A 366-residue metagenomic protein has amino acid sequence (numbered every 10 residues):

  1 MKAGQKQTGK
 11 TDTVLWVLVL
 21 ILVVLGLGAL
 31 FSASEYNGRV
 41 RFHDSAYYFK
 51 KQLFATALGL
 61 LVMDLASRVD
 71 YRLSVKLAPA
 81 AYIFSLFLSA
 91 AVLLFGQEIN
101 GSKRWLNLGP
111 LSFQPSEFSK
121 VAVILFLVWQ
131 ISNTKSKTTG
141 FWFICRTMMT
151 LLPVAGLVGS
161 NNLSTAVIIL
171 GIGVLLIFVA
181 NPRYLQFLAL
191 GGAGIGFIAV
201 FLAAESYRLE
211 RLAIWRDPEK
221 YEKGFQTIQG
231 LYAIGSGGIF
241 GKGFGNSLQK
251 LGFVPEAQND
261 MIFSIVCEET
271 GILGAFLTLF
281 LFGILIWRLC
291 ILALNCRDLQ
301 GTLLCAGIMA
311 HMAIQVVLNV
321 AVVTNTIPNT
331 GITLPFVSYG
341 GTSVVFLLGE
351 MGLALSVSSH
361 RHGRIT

Functional and structural regions predicted by a protein language model:
M1-G4, T8, L30, L318-T366: A juxtamembrane structural motif centered on a specific transmembrane helix
G4-V19: N-terminal membrane topogenic signal
L18-V24, A29-S32, R41-Q226, S264-N325 (+1 more regions): Hydrophobic alpha-helical transmembrane segments of multi-pass inner membrane proteins, especially in bacterial systems
G109-S119, G159-N161, G238-G243, I332-F346: Glycine/serine-rich anion-binding loops at beta->alpha junctions that coordinate negatively charged ligand groups
N162-I168, K242-S247, A257-N259, F276 (+3 more regions): Transmembrane helix boundary and interhelical junction motifs in multipass membrane proteins
I214, P218-N259, F263, T270-G274: TM-adjacent membrane-interface loops and short helices in multi-pass inner/ER membrane proteins
